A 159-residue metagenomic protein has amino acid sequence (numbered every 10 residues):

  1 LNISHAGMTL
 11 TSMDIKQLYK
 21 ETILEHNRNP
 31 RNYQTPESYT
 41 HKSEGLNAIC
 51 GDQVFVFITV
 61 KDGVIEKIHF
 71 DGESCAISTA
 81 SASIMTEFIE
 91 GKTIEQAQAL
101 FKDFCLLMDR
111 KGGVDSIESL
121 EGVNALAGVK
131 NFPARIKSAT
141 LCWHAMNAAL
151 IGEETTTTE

Functional and structural regions predicted by a protein language model:
L10-Y33, E95-E159: C-terminal binding/interaction regions
N29, Y33-G72: Structured beta-strand/loop patches that form or line metal/cofactor-binding pockets in enzymes
C50, I77, N131-R135: Secondary-structure capping and boundary motifs in well-ordered enzyme cores
E73-T79: Short, thiol/selenol-centered motifs that function as redox-active sites or metal-ligating centers
S81-T93: Alpha-helical support elements that line or immediately flank enzyme active sites and cofactor-binding pockets
